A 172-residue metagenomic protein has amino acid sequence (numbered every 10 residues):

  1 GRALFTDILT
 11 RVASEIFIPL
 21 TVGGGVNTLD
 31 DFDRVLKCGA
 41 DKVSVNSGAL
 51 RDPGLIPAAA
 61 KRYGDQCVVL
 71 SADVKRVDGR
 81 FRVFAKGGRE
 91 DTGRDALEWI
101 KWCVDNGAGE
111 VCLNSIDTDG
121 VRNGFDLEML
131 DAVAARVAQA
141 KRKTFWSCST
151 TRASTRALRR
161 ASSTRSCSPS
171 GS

Functional and structural regions predicted by a protein language model:
R2-T21, G54-D73, R122-R142: Alpha-helix-loop-beta-strand connector modules within alpha/beta enzyme cores
L4-T6, V35-K37, A58-A59, V83-K86 (+3 more regions): Short, glycine/charged-enriched secondary-structure capping and boundary segments
D7-I8, I16-T21, V26-K42, E128-A157: Catalytic cores of alpha/beta
T21-G23, A85-K86, T118, R122 (+1 more regions): Short glycine/serine/threonine-biased micro-segments
R34-L55, S115-G120, R142-F145, S149-G171: Glycine-rich phosphate-binding active-site loops on the catalytic face of alpha/beta enzymes
L36, A40-L113, D117-T118: Conserved anion-binding
